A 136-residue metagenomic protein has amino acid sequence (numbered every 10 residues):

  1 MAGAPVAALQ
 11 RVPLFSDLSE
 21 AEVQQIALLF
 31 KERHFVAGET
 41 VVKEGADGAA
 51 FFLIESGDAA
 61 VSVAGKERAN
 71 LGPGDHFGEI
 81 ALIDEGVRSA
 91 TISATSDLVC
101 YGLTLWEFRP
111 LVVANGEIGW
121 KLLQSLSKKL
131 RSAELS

Functional and structural regions predicted by a protein language model:
M1-S136: Cytosolic regulatory regions built on CNB/CRP/Popeye-like sensor folds
